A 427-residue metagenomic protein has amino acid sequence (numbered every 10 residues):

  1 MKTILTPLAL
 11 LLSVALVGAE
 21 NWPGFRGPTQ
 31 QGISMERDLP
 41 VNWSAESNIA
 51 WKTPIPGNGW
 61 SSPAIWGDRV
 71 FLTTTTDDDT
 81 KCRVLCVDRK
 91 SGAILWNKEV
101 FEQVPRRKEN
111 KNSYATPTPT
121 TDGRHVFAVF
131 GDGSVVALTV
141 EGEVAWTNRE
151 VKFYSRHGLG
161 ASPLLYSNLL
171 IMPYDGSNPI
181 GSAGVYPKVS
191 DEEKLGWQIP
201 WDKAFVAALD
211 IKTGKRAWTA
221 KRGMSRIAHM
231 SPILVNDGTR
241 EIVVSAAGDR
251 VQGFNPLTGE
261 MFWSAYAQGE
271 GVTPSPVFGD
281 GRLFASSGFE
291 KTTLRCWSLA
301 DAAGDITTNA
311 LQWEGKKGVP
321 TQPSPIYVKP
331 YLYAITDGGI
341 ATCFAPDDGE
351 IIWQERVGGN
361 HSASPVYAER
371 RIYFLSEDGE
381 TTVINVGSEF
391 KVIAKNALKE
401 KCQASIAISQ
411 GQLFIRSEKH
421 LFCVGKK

Functional and structural regions predicted by a protein language model:
M1-L5: Positively charged n-region of N-terminal signal peptides that target proteins for export
T6-A15: Bacterial N-terminal signal peptides
G18-K427: Noncatalytic, solvent-exposed loop/strand surfaces of beta-propeller-type extracellular/periplasmic domains
